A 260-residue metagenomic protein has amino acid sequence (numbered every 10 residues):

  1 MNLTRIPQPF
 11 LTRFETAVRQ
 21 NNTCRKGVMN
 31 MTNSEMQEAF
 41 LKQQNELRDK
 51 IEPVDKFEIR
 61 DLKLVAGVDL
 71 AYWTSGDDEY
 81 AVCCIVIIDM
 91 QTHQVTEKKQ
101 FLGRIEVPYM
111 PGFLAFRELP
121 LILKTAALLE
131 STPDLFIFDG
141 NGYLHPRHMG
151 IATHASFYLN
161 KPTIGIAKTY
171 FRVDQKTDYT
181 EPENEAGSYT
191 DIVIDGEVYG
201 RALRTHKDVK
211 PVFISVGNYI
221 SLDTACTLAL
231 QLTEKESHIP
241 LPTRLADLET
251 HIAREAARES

Functional and structural regions predicted by a protein language model:
V18-N30: Short, Lys/Arg-enriched N-terminal segments with co-localized hydrophobic residues within the first ~10-30 amino acids
T32, M36, F40-Q43, L47-I51 (+1 more regions): C-terminal binding/interaction regions
I51-D61: A short acidic-Thr-Gly-centered motif at the start of a beta-strand
K63-T74: Two-metal-ion RNase H-like nuclease active-site motif
G76-T132: A glycine-rich, hydrophobic loop/mini-helix early in the fold
I122-T153, L159-K161: Catalytic-site beta-strand/loop segments enriched in glycine and acidic/polar residues
H145-V198: A contiguous pocket-lining binding segment that forms or flanks enzyme active sites
